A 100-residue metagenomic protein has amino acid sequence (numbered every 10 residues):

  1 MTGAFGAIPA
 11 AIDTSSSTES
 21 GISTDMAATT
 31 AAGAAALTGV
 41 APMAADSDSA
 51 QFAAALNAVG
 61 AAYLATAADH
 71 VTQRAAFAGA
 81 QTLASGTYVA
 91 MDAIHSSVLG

Functional and structural regions predicted by a protein language model:
M1-G100: Amphipathic alpha-helical hairpins/coiled-coils and adjacent low-complexity
